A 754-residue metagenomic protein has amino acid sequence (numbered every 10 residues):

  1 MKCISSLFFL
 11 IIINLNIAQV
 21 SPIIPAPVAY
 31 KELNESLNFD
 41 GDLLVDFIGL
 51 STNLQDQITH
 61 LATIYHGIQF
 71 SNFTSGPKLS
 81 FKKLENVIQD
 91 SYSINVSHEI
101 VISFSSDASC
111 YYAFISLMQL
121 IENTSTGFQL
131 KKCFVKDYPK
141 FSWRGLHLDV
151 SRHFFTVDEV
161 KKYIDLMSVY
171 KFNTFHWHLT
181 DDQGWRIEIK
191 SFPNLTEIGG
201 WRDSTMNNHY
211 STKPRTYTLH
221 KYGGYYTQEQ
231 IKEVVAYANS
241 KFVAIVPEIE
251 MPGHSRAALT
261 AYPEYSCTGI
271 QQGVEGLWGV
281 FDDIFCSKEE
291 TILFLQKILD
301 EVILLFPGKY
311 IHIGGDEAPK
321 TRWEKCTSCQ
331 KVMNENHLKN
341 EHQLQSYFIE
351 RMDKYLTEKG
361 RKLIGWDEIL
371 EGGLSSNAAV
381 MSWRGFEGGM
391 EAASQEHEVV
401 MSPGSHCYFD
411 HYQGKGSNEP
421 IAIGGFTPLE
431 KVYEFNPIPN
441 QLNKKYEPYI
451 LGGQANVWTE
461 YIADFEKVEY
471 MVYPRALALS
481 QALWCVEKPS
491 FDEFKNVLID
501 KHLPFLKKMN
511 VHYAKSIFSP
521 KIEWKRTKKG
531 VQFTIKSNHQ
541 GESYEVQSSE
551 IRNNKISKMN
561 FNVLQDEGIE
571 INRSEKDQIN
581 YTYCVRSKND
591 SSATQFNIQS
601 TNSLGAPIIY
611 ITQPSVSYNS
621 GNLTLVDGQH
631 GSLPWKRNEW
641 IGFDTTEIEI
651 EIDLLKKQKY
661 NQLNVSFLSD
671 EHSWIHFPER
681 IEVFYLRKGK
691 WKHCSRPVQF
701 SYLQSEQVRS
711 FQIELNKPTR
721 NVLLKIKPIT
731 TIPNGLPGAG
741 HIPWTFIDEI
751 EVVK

Functional and structural regions predicted by a protein language model:
I4-I13: Sec-dependent N-terminal signal peptides
N16-S142, K359, L363-W366, L370 (+3 more regions): Acidic, contiguous N-terminal accessory segments
V20-P22, N86-D283, S287-Y310, R351 (+2 more regions): Feature activates predominantly on carbohydrate-active enzymes
D46, V497-E651, N664, L668 (+1 more regions): Short, compositionally stereotyped local motifs that mark structural "simplifiers"
S151, T180-G184, E250-H254, D316-A318 (+4 more regions): Active-site beta-loop-alpha junctions enriched in small/polar residues
F281-S376, W383-F386, M390: Active-site neighborhood of glycoside hydrolase catalytic domains
L363-E368, G373-A378, R384-F533: Flexible, acidic glycine-rich loops studded with aromatic residues
L633-R696, S705-K754: Aromatic, loop-rich ligand-recognition surfaces of beta-strand-rich domains
